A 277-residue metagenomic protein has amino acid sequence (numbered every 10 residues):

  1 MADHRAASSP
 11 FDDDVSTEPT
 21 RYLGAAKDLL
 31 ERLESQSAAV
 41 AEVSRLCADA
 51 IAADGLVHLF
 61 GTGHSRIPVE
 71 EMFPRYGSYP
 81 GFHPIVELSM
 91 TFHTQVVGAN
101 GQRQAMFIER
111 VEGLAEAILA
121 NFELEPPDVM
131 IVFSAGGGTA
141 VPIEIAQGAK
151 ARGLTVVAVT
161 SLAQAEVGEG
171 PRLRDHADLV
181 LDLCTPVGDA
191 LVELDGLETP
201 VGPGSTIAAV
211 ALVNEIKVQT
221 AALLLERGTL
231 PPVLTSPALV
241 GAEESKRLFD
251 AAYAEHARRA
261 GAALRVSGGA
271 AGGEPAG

Functional and structural regions predicted by a protein language model:
M1-G277: Conserved N-terminal alpha-helical segment that immediately precedes and caps sugar-phosphate-binding
